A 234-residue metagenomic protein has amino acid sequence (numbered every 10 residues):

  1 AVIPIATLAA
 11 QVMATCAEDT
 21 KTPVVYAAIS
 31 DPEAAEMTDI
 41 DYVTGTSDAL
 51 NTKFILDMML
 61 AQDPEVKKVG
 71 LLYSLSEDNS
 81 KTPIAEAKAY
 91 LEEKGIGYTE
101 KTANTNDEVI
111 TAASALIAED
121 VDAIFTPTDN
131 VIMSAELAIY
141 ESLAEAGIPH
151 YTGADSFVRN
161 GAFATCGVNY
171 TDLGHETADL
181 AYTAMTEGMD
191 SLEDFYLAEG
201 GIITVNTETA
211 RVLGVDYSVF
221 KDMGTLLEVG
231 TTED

Functional and structural regions predicted by a protein language model:
A1-T7, V25, V69-L71, V121-I132 (+1 more regions): Periplasmic-binding protein-like
L8-C16, E33-M37, I110-T111, M133-S134 (+1 more regions): Pocket-flanking alpha-helical
A17-L50, G153-A164: Flexible loop/hinge segments that line or gate small-molecule binding clefts
D31-T38, T44-K68, V168-G188: Hydrophobic alpha-helical segments within soluble ligand-binding/sensing domains
G45-K94, D194-A210: An alpha-beta-alpha
T46-K53, Y73-P83, E100-V109, N130 (+3 more regions): Hinge/beta->alpha junction and helix N-cap segments in small-molecule ligand-binding domains
D78-I148, A154: Pocket-lining segment of extracytoplasmic ligand-binding domains
T183-D234: Hinge/cleft segment of the Venus flytrap/periplasmic-binding protein
